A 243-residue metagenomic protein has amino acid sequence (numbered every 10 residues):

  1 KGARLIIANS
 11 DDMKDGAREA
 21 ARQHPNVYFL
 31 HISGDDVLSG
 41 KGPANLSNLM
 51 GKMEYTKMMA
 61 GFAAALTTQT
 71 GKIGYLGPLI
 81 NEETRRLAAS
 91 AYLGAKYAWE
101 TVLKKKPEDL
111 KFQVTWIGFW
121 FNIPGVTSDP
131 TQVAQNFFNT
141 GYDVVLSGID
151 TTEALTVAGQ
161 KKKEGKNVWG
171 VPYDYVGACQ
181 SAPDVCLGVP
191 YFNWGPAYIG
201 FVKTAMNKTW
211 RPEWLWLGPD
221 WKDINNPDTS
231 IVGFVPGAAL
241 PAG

Functional and structural regions predicted by a protein language model:
K1-G243: A residue-level marker of the well-folded mature domains of exported/periplasmic proteins
